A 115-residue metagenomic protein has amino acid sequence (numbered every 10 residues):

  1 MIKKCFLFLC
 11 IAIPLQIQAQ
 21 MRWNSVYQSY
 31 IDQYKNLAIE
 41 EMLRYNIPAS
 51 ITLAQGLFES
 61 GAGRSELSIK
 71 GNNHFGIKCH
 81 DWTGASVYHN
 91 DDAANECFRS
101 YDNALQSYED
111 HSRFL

Functional and structural regions predicted by a protein language model:
M1-R22: Bacterial Sec-dependent N-terminal signal peptides
I17-L115: Catalytic cores of secreted/periplasmic lytic hydrolases that degrade extracellular macromolecules
